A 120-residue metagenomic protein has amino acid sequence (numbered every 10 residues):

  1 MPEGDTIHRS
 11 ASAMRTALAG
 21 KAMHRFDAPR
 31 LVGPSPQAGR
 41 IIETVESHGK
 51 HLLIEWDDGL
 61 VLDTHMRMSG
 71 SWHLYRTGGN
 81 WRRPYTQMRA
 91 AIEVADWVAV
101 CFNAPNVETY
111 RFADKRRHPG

Functional and structural regions predicted by a protein language model:
M1-G120: Structured catalytic/nucleic-acid-binding cores of DNA maintenance enzymes
